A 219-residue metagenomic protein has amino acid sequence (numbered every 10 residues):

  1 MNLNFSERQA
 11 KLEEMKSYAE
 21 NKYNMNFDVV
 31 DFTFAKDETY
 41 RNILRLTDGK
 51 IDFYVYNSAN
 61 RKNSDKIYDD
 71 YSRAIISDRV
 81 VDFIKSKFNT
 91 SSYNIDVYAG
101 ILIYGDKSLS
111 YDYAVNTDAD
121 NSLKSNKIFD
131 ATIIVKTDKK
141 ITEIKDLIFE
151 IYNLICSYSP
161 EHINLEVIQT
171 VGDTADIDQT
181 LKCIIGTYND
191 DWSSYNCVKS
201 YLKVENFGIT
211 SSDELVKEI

Functional and structural regions predicted by a protein language model:
N2-V29, R79-N89, I148-Y152: Short, non-transmembrane alpha-helical segments in secretory-pathway proteins
A19, N42, N57, F88-S92: Functionally constrained cores in energy, signaling, and assembly domains
E20, A35, L46, S122-K124 (+1 more regions): Sterically constrained small-residue positions within well-ordered secondary structures of folded domains
E20, N26-D28, R45, D52 (+3 more regions): Ser/Thr- (and often Asn-) enriched beta-sheet segments in non-cytosolic proteins
M25-N57: Exposed beta-strand-loop-beta-strand "reactive/processing" segments of non-cytosolic proteins
T33, D48, N57-A59, A99 (+2 more regions): A mature extracytoplasmic/lumenal domain signature
D52-I75: A short, surface-exposed beta-strand/turn
I67-I219: Metal-dependent nuclease catalytic core centered on acidic motifs
